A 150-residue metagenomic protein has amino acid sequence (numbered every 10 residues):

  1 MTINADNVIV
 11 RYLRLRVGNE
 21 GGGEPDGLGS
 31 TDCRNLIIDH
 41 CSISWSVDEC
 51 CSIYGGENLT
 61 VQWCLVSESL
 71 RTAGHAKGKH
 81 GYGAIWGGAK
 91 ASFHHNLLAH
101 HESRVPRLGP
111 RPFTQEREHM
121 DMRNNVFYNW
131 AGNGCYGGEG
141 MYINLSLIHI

Functional and structural regions predicted by a protein language model:
M1-S92: Right-handed parallel beta-helix
V61, N144-L145: Hydrophobic transmembrane alpha-helix bundles
E68-R71, K79-N144: Long, polar low-complexity repeats
H149-I150: Conserved small/polar residues in nucleotide/adenosyl-binding loops
